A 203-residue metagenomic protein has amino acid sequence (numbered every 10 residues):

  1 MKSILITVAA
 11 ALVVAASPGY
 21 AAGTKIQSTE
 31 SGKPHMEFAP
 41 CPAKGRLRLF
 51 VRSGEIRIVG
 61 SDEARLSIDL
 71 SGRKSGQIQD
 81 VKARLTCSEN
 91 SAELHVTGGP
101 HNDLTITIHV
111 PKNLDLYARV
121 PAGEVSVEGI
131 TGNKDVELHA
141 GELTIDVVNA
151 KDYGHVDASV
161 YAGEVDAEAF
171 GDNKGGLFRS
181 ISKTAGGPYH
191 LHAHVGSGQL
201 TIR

Functional and structural regions predicted by a protein language model:
L5-A9, P18-R65, R73-G76, G99-H109 (+1 more regions): Short acidic/polar N-terminal linker immediately downstream of export determinants
Q27, S31-P42, S91, T97 (+2 more regions): Short, surface-exposed interaction patches in beta-rich subdomains that mediate adhesion/assembly near membranes
H35-F38, E55-G60, V81-R84, T105-H109 (+3 more regions): Short, T/G/N/S-enriched strand-turn elements that build extracellular solenoid repeat scaffolds
R46, R65-S67, D80, D115 (+3 more regions): Exposed beta-strand and adjacent loop surfaces of beta-rich binding modules that mediate intermolecular recognition
L47-F50, A118, V136, A158: Active-site alpha-helical segments that house and flank conserved acidic catalytic motifs for diphosphate chemistry
V51-S53, G60-A64, L70-K74, G98-P100 (+8 more regions): A mature extracytoplasmic/lumenal domain signature
R65-S67, S88-L94, L116: Short, hydrophobic/aromatic-rich segments at coil-to-beta transitions
V81-P100: A glycine-rich, hydrophobic loop/mini-helix early in the fold
